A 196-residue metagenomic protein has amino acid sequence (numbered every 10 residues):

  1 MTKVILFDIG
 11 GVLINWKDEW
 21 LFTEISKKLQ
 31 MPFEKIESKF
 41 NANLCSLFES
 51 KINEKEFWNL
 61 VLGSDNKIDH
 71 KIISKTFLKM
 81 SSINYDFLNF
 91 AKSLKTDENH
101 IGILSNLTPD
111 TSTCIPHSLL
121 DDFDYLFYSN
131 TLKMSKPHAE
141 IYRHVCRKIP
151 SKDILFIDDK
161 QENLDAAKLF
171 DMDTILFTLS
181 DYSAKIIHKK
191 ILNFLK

Functional and structural regions predicted by a protein language model:
M1-K39, L169-F170, S183: Active-site neighborhood of HAD-like aspartate-dependent phosphohydrolases
D8, N15, G102-N106, D158: Short beta-strand segments
D8-G11, S50, I103, L126 (+1 more regions): Generic structural signal for small/hydrophobic residues in well-ordered secondary structure, especially within
W20, E24, A42, E56 (+8 more regions): Alpha-helical elements of Rossmann-like donor-binding domains used by nucleotide-donor carbohydrate transfer enzymes
L29-F40, D65-T76: Short, surface-exposed acidic
C45-S74: A metal-dependent, Asp-based hydrolase signature
S74-G102, A139: Short, acidic loop-to-helix structural element flanking the phosphoryl-transfer center in phosphate-processing enzymes
T108, T113-K196: Asp-based, Mg2+/Mn2+-dependent phosphohydrolase catalytic module
